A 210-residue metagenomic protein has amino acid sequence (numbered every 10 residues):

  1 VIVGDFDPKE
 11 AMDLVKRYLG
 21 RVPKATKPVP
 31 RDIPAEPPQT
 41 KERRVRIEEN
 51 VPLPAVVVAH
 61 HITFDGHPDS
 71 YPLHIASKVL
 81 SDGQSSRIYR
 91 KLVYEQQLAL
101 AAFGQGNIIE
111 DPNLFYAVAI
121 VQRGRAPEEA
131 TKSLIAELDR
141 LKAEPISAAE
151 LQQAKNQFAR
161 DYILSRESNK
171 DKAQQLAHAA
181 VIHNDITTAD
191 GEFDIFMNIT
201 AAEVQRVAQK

Functional and structural regions predicted by a protein language model:
V1-I2, K210: Short loop-to-beta-strand entry elements in the cores of soluble alpha/beta enzymes
D5: Carbohydrate-associated surface elements
K9, R17, R21-H67, K78-E128 (+4 more regions): Non-catalytic beta-strand/loop surface segments
L14-V22, E137-L141: Conserved short hydrophobic interaction patches
S70-Y71: Zinc-dependent metallopeptidase catalytic helix centered on the HExxH motif and its immediate flanking segment
T131-L134: Soluble oligomerization/assembly scaffold segments of membrane-associated complexes
K142, N184-D190, I195, R206-A208: C-terminal soluble interaction/assembly domains
